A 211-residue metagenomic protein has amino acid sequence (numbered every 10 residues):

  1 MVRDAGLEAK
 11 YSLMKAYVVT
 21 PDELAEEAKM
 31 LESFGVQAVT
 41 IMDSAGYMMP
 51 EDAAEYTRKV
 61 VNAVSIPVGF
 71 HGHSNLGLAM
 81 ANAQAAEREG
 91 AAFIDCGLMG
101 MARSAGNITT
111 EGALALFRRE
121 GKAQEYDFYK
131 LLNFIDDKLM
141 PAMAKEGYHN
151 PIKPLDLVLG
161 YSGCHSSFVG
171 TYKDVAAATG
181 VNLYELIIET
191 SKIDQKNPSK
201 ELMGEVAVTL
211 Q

Functional and structural regions predicted by a protein language model:
M1-Q211: Catalytic cores and adjacent flexible loops of soluble metabolic enzymes that perform enolate/carbanion chemistry on
